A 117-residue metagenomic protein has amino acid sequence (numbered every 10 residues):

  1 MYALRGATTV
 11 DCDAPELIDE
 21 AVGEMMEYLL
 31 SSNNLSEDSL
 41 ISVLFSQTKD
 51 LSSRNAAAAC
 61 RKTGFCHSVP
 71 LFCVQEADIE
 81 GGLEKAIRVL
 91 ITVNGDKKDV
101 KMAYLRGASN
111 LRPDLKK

Functional and structural regions predicted by a protein language model:
M1-K117: Terminal domain-initiation and capping elements
